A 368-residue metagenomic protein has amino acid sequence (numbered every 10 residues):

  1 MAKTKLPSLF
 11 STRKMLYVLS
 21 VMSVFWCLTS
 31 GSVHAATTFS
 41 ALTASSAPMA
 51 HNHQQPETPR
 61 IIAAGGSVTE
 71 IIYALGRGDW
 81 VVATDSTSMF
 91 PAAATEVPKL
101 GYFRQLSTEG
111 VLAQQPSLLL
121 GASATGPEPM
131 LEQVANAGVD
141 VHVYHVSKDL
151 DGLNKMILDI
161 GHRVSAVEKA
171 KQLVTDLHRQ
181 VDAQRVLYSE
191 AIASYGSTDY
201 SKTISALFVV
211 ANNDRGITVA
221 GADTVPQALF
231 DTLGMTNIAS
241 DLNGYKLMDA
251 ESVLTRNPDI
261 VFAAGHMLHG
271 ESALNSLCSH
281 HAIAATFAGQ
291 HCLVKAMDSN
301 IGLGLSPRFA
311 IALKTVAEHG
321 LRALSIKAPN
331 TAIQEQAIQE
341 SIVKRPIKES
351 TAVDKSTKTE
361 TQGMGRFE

Functional and structural regions predicted by a protein language model:
K3-S20: Bacterial N-terminal signal peptides that target proteins for export
Y17-S30: Bacterial N-terminal signal peptides
V33-A35: Boundary at the C-terminal end of the N-terminal hydrophobic targeting segment
P59-I72, K169-L233, M297, G302 (+3 more regions): Basic- and aromatic-lined ligand-binding clefts that recognize polyanionic substrates
P59-Q114, L118-A124, E128, I238: A short, structured surface patch at a secondary-structure boundary
P59-R60, G152-H162, D182, A263-E368: Structured C-terminal subdomain patch of bacterial secreted/periplasmic proteins
D85, A220-Y245, G265, L293-A296: His/Asp/Glu-enriched short active-site or ligand-binding loop at hydrolase and phosphoryl-transfer sites
T108-Q115, D249-N257: Short helices/loops that flank or line small-molecule/ion binding pockets
